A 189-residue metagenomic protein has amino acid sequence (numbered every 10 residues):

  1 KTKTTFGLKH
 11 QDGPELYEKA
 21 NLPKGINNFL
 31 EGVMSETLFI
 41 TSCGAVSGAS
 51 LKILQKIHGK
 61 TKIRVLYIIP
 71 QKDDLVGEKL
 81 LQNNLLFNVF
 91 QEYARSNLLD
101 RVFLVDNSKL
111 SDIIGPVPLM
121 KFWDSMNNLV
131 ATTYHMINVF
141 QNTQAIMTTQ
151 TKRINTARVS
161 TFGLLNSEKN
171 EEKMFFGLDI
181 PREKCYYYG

Functional and structural regions predicted by a protein language model:
K1-G189: Tubulin/FtsZ superfamily GTPase core signature
